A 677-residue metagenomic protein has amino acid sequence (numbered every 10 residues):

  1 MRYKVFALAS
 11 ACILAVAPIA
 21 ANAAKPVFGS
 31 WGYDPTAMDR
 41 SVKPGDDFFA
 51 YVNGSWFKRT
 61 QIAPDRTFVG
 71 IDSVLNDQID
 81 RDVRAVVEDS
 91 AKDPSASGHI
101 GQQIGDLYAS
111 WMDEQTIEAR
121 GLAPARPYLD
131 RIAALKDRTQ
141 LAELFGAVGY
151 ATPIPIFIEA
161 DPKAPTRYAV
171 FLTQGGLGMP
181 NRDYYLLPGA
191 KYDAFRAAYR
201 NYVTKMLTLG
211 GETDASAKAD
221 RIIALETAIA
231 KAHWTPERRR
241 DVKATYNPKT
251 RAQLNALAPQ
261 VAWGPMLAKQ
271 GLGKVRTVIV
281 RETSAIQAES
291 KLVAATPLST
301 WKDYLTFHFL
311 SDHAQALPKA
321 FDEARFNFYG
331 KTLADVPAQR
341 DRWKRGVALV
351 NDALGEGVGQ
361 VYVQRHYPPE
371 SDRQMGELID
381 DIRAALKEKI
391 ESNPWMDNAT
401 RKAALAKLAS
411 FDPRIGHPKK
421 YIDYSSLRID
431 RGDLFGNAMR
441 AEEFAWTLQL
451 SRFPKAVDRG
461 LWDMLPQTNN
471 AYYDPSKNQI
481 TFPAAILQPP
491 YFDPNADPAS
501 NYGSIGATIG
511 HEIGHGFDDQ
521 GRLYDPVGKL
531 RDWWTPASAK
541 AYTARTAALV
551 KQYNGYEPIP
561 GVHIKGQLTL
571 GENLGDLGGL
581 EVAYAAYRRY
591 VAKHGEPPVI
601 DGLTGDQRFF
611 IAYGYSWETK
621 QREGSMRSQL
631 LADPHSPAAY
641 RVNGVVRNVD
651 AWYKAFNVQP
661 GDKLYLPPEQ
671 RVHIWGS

Functional and structural regions predicted by a protein language model:
R2-A21: Gram-negative bacterial Sec-dependent N-terminal signal peptides
A24-T36: Short, Gly/Pro- and small/polar-rich lid/capping loops
K25-P26, N76, L257-Q260, I279-T283 (+6 more regions): Intrinsically disordered, low-complexity linker/terminal regions across diverse proteins
P26-V27, V42-T116: Active-site-surrounding "flap" and adjacent substrate/cofactor-binding loops of secreted or lumenal enzymes, prototyped
M38-K58, Y185, G189-T208, L570 (+1 more regions): Hydrophobic/aromatic-rich, well-ordered segments within soluble, folded domains that form packed cores
R59-A63, I156-E159, N181-D183, H233-T235 (+3 more regions): Short, solvent-exposed loop/turn and secondary-structure capping segments
D65-V87, A215-A232, N501-A507, D606-F610: Short secondary-structure subsegments characteristic of cysteine-rich extracellular domains
S90-D381: Noncatalytic, helix-rich "gating/capping" subdomain that lines the substrate-entry/channel surface of large enzyme
